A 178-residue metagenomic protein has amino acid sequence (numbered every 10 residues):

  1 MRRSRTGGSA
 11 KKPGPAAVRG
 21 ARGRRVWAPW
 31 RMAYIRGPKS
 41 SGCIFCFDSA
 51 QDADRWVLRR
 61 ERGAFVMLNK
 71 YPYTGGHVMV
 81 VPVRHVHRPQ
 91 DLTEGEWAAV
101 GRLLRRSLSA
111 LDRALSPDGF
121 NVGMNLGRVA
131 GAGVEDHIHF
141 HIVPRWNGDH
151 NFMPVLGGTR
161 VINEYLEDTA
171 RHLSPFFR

Functional and structural regions predicted by a protein language model:
M1-G75, V80-V81: Active-site microenvironments that recognize anionic phosphate/pyrophosphate groups
K11-R22, W27-P38, R145-R178: C-terminal helix-cap and adjacent tail motif
N69-Y73, V134, V143-R145: Short glycine/proline-enriched loop/turn "hinge" motifs that connect secondary-structure elements and lie
V78-G101, L156-I162: Short histidine-centered catalytic/ligand-binding loop motif
P82, D136-I142: Catalytic metal-binding acidic patch
T93-P117, E167-S174: Long, well-ordered alpha-helical scaffolding segments within enzyme catalytic domains, especially pronounced
L115-R128: A short glycine-rich, hydrophobically flanked beta-strand micro-motif that places a catalytic Asp/Glu for divalent metal
R128-E135: Acidic pyrophosphate-coordinating catalytic loop
